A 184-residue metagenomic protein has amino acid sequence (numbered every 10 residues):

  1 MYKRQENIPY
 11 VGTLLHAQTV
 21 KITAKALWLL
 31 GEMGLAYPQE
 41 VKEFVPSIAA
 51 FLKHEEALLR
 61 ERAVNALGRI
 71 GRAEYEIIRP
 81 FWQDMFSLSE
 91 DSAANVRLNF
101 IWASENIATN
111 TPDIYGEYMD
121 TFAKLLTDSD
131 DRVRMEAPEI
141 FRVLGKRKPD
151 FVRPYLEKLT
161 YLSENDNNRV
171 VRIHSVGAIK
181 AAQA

Functional and structural regions predicted by a protein language model:
M1-Q5: Conserved small/polar residues in nucleotide/adenosyl-binding loops
E6, Q39-S47, E76-D84, D113-T121 (+1 more regions): Short sequence/structural elements of tandem HEAT/ARM alpha-solenoid repeats
P9, A24-L27, E61-V64, L98-I101 (+2 more regions): Alpha-solenoid HEAT/ARM repeat scaffold
P9-H16, V20, P46-K53, Q83-E90 (+2 more regions): HEAT/HEAT-like alpha-solenoid repeats
V20-K21, A57-L58, A94-N95, D131-R132 (+1 more regions): Alpha-helix N-cap/helix-start positions at coil->helix boundaries
G31-E32, G68, E105-N106, R142-V143 (+1 more regions): Structural signature of alpha-helical solenoid repeat scaffolds
L35-A36, R72-E76, T109-D113, K146-D150 (+1 more regions): Alpha-solenoid helical repeat scaffolds
L156-A184: Eukaryotic acidic, Ser/Thr-rich intrinsically disordered low-complexity regions
